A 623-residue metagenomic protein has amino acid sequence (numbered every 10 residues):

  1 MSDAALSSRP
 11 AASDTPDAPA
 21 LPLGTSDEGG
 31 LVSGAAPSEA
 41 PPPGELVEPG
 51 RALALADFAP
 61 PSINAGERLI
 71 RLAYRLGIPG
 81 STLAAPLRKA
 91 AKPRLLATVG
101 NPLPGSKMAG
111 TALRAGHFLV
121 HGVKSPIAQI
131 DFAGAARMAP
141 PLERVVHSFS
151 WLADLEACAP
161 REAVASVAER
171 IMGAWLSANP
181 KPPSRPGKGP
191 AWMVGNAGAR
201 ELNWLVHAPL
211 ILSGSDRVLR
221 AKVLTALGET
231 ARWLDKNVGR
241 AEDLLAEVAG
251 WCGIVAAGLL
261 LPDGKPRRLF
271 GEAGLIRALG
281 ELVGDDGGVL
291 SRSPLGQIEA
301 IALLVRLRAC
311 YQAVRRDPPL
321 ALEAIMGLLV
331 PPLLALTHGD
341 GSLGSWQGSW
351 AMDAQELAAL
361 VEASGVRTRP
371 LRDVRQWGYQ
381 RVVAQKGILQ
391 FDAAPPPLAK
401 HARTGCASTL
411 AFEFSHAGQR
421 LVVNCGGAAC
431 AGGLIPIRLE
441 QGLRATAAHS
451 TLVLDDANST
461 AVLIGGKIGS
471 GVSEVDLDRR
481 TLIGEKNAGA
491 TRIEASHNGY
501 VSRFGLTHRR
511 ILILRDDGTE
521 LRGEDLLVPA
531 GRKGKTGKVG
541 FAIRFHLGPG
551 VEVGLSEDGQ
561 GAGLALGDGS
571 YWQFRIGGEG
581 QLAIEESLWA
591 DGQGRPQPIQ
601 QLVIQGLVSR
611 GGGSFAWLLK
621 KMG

Functional and structural regions predicted by a protein language model:
S2-I127: Extreme N-terminal leader/anchor segments
S2-P10, L21-G24, P140, G198 (+1 more regions): CBM-like, beta-strand-rich accessory domains located in the C-terminal region of large, secreted polysaccharide-active
G110-T111, D373-R375, G405-A407, A445 (+2 more regions): Short solvent-exposed loop/turn micro-motifs enriched in small/polar/acidic residues
A115, W377-R381, A411, H449 (+1 more regions): Short, acidic/polar N-cap/turn motifs at the starts of alpha helices
F118-E143, E156-P160: Asp/Glu-centered strand-loop micro-motifs enriched in Gly/Pro and often flanked by an aromatic residue
P140-M326, F574: Aromatic-lined, polymer-binding surfaces characteristic of secreted/periplasmic polysaccharide-degrading enzymes
A249, A407-T409, A447: Short, solvent-exposed loop/turn segments at the edges of secondary structure
G284-G427, S609: Carbohydrate-active enzyme catalytic cores, enriched for enzymes that act on polyanionic acidic polysaccharides
